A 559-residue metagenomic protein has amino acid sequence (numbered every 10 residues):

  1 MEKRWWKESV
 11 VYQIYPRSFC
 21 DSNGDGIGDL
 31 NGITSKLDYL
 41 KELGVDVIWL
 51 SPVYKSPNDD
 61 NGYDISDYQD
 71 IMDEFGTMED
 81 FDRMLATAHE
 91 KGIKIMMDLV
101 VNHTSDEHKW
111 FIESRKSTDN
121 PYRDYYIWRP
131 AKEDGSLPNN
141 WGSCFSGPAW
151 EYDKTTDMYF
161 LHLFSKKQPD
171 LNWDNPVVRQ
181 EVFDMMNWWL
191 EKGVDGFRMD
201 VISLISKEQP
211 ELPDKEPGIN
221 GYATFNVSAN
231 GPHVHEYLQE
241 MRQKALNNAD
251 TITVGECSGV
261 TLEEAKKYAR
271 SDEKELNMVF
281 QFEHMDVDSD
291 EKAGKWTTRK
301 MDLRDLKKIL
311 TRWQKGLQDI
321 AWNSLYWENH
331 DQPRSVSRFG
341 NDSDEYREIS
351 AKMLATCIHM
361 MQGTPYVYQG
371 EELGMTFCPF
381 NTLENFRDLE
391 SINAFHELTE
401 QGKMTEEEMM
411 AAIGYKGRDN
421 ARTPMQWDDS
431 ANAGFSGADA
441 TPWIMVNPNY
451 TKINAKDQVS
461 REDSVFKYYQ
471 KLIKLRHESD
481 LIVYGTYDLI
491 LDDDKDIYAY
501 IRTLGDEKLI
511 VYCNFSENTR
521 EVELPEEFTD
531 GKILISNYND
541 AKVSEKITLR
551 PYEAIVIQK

Functional and structural regions predicted by a protein language model:
M1-K559: Active-site and adjacent substrate-binding regions of carbohydrate-active enzymes
